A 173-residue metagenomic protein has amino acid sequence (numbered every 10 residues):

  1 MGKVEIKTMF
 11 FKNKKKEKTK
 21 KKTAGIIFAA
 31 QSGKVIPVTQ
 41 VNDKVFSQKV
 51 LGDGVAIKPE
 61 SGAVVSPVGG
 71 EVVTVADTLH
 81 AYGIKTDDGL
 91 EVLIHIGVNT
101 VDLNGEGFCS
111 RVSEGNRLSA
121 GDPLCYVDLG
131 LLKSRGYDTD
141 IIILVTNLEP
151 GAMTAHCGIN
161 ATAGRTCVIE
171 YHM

Functional and structural regions predicted by a protein language model:
G2-M173: Contiguous, well-folded functional domains in the mature portion of proteins
